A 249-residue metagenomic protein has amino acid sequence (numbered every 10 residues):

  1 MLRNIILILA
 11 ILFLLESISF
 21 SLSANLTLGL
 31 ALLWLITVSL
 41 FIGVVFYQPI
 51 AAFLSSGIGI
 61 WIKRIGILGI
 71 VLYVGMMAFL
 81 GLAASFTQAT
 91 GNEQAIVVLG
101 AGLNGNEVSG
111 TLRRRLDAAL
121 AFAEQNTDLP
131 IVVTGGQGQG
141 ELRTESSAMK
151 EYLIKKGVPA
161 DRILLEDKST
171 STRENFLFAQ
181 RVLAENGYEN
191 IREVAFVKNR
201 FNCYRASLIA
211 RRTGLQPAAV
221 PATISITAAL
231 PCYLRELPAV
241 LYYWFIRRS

Functional and structural regions predicted by a protein language model:
M1-P49: Membrane-embedded alpha-helical segments of integral membrane proteins
I6, I62-G66, Y233: Hydrophobic alpha-helical transmembrane segments
S17-N25, A78-S85, R247: Transmembrane helix-loop junctions and nearby membrane-interface residues
I36-L68: Cytosolic-side transmembrane helix boundary signature
I65-F79: Single-pass alpha-helical transmembrane signal-anchor segments
G75-R235: A structural signal for short, hydrophobic/glycine-enriched beta-strand patches
A229-S249: A transmembrane-helix-recognition feature enriched in membrane-embedded lipid enzymes and envelope glyco-/phospholipid
